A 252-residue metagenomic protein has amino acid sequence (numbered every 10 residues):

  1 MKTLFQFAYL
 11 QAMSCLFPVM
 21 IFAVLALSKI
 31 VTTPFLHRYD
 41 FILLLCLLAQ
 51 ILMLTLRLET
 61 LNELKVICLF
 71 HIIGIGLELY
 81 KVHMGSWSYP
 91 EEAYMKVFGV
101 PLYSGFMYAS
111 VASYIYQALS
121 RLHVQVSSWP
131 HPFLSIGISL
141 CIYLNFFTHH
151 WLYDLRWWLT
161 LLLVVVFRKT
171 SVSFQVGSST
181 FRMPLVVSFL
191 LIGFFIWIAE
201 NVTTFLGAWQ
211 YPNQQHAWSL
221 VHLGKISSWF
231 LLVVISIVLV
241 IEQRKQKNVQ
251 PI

Functional and structural regions predicted by a protein language model:
M1-I252: Aromatic-rich, lipid-facing transmembrane alpha helices and their immediate juxtamembrane interface loops in integral
